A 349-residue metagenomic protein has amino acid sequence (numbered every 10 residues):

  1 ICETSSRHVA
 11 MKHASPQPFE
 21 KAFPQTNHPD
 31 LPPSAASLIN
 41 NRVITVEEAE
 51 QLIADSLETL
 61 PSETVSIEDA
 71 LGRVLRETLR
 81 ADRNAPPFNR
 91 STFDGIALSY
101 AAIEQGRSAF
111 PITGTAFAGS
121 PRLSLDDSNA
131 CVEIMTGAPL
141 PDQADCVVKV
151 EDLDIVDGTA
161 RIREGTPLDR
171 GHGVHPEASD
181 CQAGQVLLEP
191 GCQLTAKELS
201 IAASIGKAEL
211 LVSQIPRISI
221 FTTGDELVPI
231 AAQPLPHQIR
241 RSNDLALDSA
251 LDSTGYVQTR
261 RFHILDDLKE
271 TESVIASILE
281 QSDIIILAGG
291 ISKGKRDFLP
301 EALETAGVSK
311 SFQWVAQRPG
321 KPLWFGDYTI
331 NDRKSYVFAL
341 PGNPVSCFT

Functional and structural regions predicted by a protein language model:
E3, A10-R107, P176: Short, low-complexity N-terminal leaders and the immediately following helix N-cap/first helix
F23-P24, H28-E47, I96-F262: Short, glycine/charged-enriched hinge/interface segments at domain edges or termini
R42, V46-E50, E63, I67 (+11 more regions): Generic structural signal for well-ordered, non-membrane alpha-helical segments in soluble metabolic enzymes
L57-P61, T78, L140, Q185-G191 (+5 more regions): Structural signal for hydrophobic packing residues in well-ordered secondary-structure cores of soluble enzyme domains
L71-N84, P121-E133, Q182, F325-Y336: Short, hydrophobic/aliphatic alpha-helical segments
L75, P111-T113, S309: A structural signal for short, hydrophobic beta-strand segments that form beta-sheets in beta-rich/all-beta domains
T78-N84, R170-V174, A203-E209, K310-S311 (+1 more regions): Glycine-rich, charged/polar anion/phosphate-binding loops that engage phosphate groups from diverse ligands
Q238, D244, S253-T349: Short glycine/threonine-rich loop/turn motifs
